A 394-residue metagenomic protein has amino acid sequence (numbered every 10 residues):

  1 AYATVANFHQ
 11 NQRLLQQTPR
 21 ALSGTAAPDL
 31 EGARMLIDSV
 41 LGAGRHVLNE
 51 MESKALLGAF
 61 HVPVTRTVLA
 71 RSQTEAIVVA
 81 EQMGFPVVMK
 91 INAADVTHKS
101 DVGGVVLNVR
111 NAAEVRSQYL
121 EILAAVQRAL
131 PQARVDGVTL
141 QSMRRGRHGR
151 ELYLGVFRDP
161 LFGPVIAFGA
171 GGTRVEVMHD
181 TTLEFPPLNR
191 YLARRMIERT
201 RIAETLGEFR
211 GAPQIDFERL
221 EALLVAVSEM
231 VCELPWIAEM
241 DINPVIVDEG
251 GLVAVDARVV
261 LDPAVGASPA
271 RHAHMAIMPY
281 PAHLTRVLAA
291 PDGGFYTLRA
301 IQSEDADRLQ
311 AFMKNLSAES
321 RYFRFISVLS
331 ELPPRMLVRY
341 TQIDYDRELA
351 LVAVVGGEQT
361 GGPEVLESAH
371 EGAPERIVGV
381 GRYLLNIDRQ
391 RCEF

Functional and structural regions predicted by a protein language model:
A1-V328, M336-T341, L349-V355, S368-Y383 (+1 more regions): ATP-dependent carboxylate/acyl-activation modules
